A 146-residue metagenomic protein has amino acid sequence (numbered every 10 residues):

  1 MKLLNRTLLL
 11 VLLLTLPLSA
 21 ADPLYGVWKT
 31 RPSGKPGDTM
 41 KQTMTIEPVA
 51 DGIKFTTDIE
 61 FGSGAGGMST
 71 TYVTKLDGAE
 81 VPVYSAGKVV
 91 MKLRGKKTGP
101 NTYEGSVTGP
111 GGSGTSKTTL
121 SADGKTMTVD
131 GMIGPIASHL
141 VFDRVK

Functional and structural regions predicted by a protein language model:
M1-L9: Bacterial N-terminal signal peptides that target proteins for export
V11-T15: Repetitive helical segments and hydrophobic/amphipathic motifs
L16-A20: Sec/Tat signal peptide C-region and signal peptidase I cleavage site
P23-Y25, K29-G109, S113-K117, V141-K146: Central antiparallel beta-sheet cores of small beta-barrel/beta-sandwich binding domains
T74-L76, A122-K146: Edge beta-strand at a domain terminus
